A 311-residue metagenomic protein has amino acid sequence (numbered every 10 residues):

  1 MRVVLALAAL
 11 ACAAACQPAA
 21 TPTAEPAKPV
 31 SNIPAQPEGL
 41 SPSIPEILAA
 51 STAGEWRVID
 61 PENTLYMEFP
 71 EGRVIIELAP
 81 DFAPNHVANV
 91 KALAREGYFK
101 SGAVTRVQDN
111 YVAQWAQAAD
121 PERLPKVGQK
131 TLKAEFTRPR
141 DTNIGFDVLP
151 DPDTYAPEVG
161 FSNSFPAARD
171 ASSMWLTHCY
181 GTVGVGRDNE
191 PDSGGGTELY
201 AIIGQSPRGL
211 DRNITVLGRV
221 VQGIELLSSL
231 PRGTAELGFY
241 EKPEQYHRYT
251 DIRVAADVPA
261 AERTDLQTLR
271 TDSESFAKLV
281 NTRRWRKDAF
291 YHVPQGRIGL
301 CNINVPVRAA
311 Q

Functional and structural regions predicted by a protein language model:
M1-A9: Sec-dependent signal peptide recognition, specifically the positively charged N-region followed immediately by
C16-Q311: Cyclophilin-like peptidyl-prolyl cis-trans isomerases
